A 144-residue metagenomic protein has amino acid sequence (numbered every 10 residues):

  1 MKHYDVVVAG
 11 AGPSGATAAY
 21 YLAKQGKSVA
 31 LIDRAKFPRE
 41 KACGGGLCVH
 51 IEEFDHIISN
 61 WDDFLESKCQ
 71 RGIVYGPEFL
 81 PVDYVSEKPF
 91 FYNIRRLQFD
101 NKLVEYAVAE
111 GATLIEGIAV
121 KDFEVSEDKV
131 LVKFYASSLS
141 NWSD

Functional and structural regions predicted by a protein language model:
M1-S14, A30: Beta1/beta-strand and adjacent pyrophosphate-binding region of the FAD-binding site in flavoprotein oxidoreductases
V7, A23-C43: Glycine-rich FAD pyrophosphate-binding loop
A11, F37, P89-F91: Flexible, glycine/proline-enriched loop segments at strand-loop-helix junctions that form or flank small-ligand binding
A11-S14, A18-A19, A23, A107: Small-residue (primarily alanine) positions within well-ordered alpha-helices, especially packing/interaction faces
L22, G44-L47, K129-V130: Short, glycine/charged-enriched secondary-structure capping and boundary segments
P38-I73: N-terminal FAD cofactor-binding segment of flavoenzymes
W61, V74-D144: Conserved N-terminal helical subregion
